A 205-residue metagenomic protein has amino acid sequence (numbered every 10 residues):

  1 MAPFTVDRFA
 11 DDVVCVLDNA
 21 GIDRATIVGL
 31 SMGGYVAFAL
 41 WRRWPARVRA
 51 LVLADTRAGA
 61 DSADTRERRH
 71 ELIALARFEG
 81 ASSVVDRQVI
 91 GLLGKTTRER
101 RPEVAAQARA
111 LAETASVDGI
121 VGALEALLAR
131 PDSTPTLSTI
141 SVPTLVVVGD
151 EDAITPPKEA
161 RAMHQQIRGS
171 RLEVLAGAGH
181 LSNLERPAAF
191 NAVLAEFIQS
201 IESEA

Functional and structural regions predicted by a protein language model:
M1-V28, R43, A192-E196: Active-site loop/oxyanion-hole signature of alpha/beta-hydrolase fold enzymes
V6, A10, A81, V117 (+3 more regions): Amphipathic alpha-helical segment in the mid-to-C-terminal domain of diverse UDP/GDP-sugar glycosyltransferases
D23-S62: Conserved hydrolase catalytic core segment
D61-E67, E79-T139: Conserved alpha/beta-hydrolase catalytic His-Asp/Glu region
I140, V146-V148, D152: Short beta-strand/loop motif that positions the catalytic acidic residue of the alpha/beta-hydrolase fold
A153-E159: Conserved alpha/beta-hydrolase "acid-adjacent" motif
R161-S170: Active-site-adjacent alpha-helix of alpha/beta-hydrolase-fold enzymes
G169-A205: Catalytic active-site module of serine/aspartate enzymes centered on a nucleophile-bearing elbow/loop
